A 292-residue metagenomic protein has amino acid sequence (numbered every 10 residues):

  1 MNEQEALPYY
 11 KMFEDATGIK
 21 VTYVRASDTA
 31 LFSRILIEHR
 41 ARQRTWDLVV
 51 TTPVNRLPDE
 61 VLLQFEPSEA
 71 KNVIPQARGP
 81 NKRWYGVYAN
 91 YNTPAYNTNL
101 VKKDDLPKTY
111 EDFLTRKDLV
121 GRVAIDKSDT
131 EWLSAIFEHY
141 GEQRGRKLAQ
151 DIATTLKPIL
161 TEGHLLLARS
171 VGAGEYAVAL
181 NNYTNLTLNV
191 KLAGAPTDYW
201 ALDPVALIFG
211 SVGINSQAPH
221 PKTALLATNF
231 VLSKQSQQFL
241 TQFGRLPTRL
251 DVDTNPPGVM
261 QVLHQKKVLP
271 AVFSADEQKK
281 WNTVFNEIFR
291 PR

Functional and structural regions predicted by a protein language model:
M1-Y10, T22-F32, L36, R44-E175: Extracytoplasmic ligand-binding site segments that recognize negatively charged/polar headgroups
Y9, L148-D151, P219-V231, F239-Q242: Short amphipathic alpha-helical coupling segments at ligand-binding clamshell hinges and other catalytic/signaling
Y9-T17: A short alpha-helix/helix-coil micro-patch that ends at or immediately precedes a cysteine
P53-D59, A177-P196: A ligand-binding cleft/hinge motif common to bilobed small-molecule-binding domains
N90, Q150-A153, P158-T161, A193-A218 (+1 more regions): Periplasmic-binding protein-like
T93-L100, F137-E138, I208-P221, F239-L240: A bilobed periplasmic-binding-protein/Venus flytrap-type ligand-binding module shared by bacterial periplasmic
D118-S128, F230-D253: Periplasmic-binding protein-like
P257-R292: Extracellular/periplasmic bilobal clamshell ligand-binding domains
